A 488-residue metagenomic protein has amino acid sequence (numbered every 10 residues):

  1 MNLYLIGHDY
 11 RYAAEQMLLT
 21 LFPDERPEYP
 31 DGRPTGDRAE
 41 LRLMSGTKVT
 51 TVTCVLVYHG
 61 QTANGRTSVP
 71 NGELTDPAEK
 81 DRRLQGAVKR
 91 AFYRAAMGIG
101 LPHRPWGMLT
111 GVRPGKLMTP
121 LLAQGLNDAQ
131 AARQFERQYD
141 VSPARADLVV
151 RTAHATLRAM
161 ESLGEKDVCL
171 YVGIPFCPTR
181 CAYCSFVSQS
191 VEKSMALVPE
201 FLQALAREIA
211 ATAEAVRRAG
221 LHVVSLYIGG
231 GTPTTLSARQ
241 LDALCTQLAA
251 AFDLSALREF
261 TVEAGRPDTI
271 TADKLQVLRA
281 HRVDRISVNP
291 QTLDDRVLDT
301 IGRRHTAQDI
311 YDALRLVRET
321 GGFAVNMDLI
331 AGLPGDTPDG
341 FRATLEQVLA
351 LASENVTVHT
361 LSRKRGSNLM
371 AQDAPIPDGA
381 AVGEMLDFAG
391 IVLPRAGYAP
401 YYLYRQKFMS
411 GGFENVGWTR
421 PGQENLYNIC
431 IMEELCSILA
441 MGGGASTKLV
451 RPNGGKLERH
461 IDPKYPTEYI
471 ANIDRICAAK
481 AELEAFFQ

Functional and structural regions predicted by a protein language model:
M1-Q124, D128, L205, P421-Q488: Radical SAM enzyme core and accessory elements
P30, R42-M44, G173, G229 (+4 more regions): Solvent-exposed beta-strand sheet faces enriched in polar/charged residues
G32, G36-D37, G366-M441: A C-terminal junction/extension of Radical SAM enzymes
V52-C54, V172, I286-V288: Short beta-strand motif preference
G100-H103, A123-L170: N-terminal [4Fe-4S]-dependent radical SAM core
D167-L202: Canonical Radical SAM [4Fe-4S] cluster-binding loop centered on the CxxxCxxC motif and its immediate flanking residues
G173, S287, N355-H359, I429 (+1 more regions): Beta-strand scaffold of nucleotide-dependent catalytic cores
S188-A389: Conserved non-cysteine loop/helix-boundary elements of the Radical SAM core domain that shape
